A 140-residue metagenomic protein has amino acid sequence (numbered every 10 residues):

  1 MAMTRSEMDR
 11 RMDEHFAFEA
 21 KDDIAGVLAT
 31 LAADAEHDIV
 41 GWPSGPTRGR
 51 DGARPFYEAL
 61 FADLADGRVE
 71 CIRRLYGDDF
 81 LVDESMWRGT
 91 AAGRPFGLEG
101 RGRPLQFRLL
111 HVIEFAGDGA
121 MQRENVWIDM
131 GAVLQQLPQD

Functional and structural regions predicted by a protein language model:
M1-D140: C-terminal and inter-domain tail/linker signature
